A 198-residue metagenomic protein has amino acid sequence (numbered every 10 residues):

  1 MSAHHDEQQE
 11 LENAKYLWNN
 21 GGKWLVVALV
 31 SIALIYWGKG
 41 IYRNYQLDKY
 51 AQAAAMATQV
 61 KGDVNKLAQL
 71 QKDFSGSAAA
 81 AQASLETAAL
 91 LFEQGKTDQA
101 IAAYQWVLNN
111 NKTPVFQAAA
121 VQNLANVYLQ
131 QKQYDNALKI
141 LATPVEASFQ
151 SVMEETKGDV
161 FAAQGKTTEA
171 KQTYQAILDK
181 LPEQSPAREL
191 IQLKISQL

Functional and structural regions predicted by a protein language model:
M1-A33: N-terminal positive-inside, membrane-proximal cytosolic segments immediately preceding the first
M1-E7, T58, N109, F116: Acidic, proline/glycine-rich low-complexity intrinsically disordered segments
L17-V27, D73-S77, N110-T113, A147: Membrane-interface junctions
W24-A51: Short, contiguous, helix-prone interaction/anchoring segments in small proteins
L47-K61: Juxtamembrane extracytosolic/periplasmic "stalk" immediately C-terminal to the first targeting helix
Y50-A53, L67-L70, A80, A100 (+2 more regions): Solenoid-repeat scaffolds in large eukaryotic assemblies
T58-E86: Short extracytoplasmic
S84, Q94-L198: Soluble extracytoplasmic domains of inner/organellar membrane proteins
